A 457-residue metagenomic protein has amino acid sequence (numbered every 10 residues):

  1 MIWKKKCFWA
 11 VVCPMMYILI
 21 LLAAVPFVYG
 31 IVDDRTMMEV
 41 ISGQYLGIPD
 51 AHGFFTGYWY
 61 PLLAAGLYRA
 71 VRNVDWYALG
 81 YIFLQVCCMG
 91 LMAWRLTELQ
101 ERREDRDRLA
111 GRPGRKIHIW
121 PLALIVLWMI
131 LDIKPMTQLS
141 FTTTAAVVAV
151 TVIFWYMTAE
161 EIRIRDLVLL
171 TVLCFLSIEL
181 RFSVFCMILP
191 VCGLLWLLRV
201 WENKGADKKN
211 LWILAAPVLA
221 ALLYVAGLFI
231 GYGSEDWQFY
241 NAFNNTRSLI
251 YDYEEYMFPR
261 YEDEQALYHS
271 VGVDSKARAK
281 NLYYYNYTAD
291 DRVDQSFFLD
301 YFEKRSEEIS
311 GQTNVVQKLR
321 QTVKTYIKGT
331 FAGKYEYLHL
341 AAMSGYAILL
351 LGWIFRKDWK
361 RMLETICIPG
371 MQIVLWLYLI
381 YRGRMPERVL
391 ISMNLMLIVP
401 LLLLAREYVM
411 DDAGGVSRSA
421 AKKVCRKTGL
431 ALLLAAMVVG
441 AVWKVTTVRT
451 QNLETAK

Functional and structural regions predicted by a protein language model:
A10-F54, A64-R69: Extracytoplasmic loop-helix module adjacent to an early transmembrane segment
D50-L84: Short hydrophobic/aromatic helix or loop-helix immediately within or flanking a transmembrane segment in polytopic
F83-R112, I348-I354: Transmembrane-helix motifs of polytopic, lipid-linked glycan transferases
M92, D105, K324-R361: Hydrophobic, aromatic-rich transmembrane alpha-helices and their immediate juxtamembrane boundary segments
I119, R165, N210-A220, V409-V445: Signature aromatic-anchored transmembrane alpha helix within multi-pass, membrane-resident enzymes that catalyze glycan
T142-A146, C186-L189, R382-R406: Hydrophobic/aromatic-rich transmembrane helices and adjacent perimembrane loops
D166-V184, G193, A216-G227: Membrane-interface alpha helices of multi-pass inner-membrane proteins
A226-S270, A436-K457: Membrane-embedded, lumen/periplasm-facing catalytic core of multi-pass transferases that use lipid-linked donors
